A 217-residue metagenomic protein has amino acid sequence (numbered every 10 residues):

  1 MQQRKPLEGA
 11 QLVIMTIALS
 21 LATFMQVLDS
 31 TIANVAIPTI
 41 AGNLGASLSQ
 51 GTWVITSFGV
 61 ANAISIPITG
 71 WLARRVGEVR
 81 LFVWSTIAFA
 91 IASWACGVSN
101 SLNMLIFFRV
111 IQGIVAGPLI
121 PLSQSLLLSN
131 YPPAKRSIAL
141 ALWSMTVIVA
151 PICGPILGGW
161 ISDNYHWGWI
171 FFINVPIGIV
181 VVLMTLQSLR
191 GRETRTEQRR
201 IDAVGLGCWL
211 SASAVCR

Functional and structural regions predicted by a protein language model:
M1-Q187: Transmembrane-helix bundle of Major Facilitator Superfamily
D163-R217: Hydrophobic transmembrane-helix bundles of small-molecule transporters
